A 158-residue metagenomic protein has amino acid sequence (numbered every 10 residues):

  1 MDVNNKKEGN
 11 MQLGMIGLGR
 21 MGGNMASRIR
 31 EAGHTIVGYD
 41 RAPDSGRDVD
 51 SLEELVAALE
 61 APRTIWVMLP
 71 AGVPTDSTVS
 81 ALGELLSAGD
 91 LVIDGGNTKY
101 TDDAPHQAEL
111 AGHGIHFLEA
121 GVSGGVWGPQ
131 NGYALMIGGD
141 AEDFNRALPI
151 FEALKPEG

Functional and structural regions predicted by a protein language model:
D2-R63, G89, V126-G128: NAD(P)+-binding Rossmann beta1-loop-alpha1 motif at the extreme N-terminus of oxidoreductases
Q12-M15, V92, F117, M136: Short glycine-aspartate micro-motif
M25, I29-G33, P43, L59-R63 (+3 more regions): Structural signal for hydrophobic packing residues in well-ordered secondary-structure cores of soluble enzyme domains
A42, P70, S123: Short beta-to-alpha linker loops that shape the active-site pocket of alpha/beta-hydrolase fold enzymes
L52-F117: Rossmann-fold NAD(P) dinucleotide-binding segment
D76-S80, K99-G158: Rossmann-fold dinucleotide-binding core
